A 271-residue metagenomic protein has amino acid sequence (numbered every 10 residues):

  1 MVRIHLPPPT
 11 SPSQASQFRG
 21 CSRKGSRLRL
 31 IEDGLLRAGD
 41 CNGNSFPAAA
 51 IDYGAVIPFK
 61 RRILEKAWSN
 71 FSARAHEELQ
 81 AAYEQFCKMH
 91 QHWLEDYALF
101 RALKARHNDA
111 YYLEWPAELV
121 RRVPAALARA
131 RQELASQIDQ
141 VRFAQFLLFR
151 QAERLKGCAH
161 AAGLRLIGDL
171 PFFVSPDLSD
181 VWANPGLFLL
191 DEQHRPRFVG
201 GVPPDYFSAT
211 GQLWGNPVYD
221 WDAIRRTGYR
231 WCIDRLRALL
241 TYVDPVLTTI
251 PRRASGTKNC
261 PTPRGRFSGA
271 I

Functional and structural regions predicted by a protein language model:
M1, P7, F100, A159 (+2 more regions): Conserved, mostly hydrophobic/aromatic
P12-F149, V174-I271: Alpha-amylase-like alpha-glycosidases and glucanotransferases acting on alpha-linked glucans and related
V141-V174: Conserved, well-ordered alpha-helix/loop/beta-strand core segments that scaffold catalytic motifs
